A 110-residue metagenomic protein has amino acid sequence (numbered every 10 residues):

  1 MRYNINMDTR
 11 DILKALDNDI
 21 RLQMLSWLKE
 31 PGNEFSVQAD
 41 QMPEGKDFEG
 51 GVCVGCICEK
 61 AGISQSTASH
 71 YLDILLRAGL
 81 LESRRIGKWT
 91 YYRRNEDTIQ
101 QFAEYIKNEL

Functional and structural regions predicted by a protein language model:
M1-I12: Short, intrinsically disordered or compositionally biased N-terminal tails of bacterial proteins
M7-D8, R84-I86: Short glycine-enriched loop/turn motifs at secondary-structure junctions
K14, I20-S64, I86, T90-D97: N-terminal helix-turn-helix DNA-binding core of bacterial DNA-binding proteins
V54, L72-D73: Short, hydrophobic-biased segments on the C-terminal half of alpha helices that form "recognition helices"
E59, L76-R77: Alpha-helical residues within the helix-turn-helix
I99-L110: Short, Lys/Arg-rich amphipathic alpha-helical interaction segments that bind nucleic acids or acidic protein surfaces
